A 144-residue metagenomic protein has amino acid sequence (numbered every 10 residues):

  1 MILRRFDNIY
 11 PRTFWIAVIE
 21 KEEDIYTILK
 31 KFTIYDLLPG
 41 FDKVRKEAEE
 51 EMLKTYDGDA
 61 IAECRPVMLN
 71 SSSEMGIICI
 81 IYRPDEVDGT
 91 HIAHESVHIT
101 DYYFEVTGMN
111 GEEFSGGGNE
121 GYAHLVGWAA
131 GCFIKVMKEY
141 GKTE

Functional and structural regions predicted by a protein language model:
M1-L37, M75-G76, T143-E144: N-terminal low-structure segments adjacent to metalloprotease catalytic domains across cellular compartments
I16, I78-I80, I92: Hydrophobic beta-strand residues in large extracellular and virion-surface proteins
T33-V87, Y102-Y103: Active-site scaffold of zinc-dependent metalloenzymes
P84-V87, H91, N110: Beta-strand-rich cores of mature extracytoplasmic or soluble domains
T90-Y103: Active-site recognition of the HExxH zinc-binding catalytic motif
Y102-E112: Substrate-binding clefts and substrate-entry loops adjacent to catalytic sites of polymer-processing enzymes acting on
E112-E144: Post-HExxH zinc-binding segment in Zn-dependent metallohydrolases
